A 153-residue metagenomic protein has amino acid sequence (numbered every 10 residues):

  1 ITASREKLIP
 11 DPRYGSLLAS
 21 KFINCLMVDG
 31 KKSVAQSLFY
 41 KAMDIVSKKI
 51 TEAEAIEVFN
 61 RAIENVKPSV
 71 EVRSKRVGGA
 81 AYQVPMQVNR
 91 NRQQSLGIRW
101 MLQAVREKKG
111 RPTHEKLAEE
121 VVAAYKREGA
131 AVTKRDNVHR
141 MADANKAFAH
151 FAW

Functional and structural regions predicted by a protein language model:
I1-D29, S33, K41-W153: Strongly charged
